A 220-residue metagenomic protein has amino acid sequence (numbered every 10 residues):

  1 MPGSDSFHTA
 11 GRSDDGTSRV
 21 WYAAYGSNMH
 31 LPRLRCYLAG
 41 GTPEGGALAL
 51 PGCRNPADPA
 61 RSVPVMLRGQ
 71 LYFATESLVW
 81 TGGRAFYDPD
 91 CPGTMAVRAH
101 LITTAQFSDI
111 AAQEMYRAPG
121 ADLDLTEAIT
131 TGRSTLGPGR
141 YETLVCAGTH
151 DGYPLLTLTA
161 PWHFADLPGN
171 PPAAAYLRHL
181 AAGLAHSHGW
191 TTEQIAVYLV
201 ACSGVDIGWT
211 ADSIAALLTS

Functional and structural regions predicted by a protein language model:
P2-S220: Glycine-aromatic micro-motifs
